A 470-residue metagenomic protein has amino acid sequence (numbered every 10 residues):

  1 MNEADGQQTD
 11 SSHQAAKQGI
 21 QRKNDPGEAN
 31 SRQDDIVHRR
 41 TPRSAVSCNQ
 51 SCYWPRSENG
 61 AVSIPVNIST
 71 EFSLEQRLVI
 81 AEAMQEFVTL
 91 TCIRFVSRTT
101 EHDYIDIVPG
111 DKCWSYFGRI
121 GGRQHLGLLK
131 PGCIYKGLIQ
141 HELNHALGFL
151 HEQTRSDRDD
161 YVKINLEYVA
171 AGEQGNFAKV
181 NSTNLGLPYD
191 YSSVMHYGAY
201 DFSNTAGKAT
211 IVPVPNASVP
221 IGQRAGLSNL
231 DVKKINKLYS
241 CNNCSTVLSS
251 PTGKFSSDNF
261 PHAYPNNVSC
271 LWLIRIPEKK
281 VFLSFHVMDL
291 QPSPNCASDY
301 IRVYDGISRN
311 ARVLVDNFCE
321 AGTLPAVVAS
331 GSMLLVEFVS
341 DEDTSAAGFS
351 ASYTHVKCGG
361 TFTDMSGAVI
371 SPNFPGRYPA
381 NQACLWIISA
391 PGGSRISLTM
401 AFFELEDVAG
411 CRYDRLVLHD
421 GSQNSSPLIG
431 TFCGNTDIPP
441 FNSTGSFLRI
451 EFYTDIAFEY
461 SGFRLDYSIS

Functional and structural regions predicted by a protein language model:
M1-E75, E82-Q85, T91-C92, S203-T210 (+1 more regions): Disordered inhibitory propeptide/activation segment of secreted metzincin zinc metalloprotease zymogens, centered on
F72, Q124-Q140: Short pre-active-site segment immediately N-terminal to the catalytic Zn-binding motif
I93-T100, E152-R155: Surface-exposed patches in mature extracellular/periplasmic domains of secreted proteins
R98-D111, D160-E167: Acidic helix-start/capping segments at beta-turn-to-alpha-helix junctions
D106-G122: Catalytic zinc-binding patch centered on the HExxH motif and its immediate surroundings that defines zinc-dependent
L143-D160: Catalytic Zn2+-binding segment of zinc metalloproteases
D157-N243: Metalloprotease/metallohydrolase-associated module, dominated by Zn2+-dependent proteases
N229, L238-S470: Domain-level representation of secreted and single-pass membrane ectodomains enriched in extracellular protease systems
